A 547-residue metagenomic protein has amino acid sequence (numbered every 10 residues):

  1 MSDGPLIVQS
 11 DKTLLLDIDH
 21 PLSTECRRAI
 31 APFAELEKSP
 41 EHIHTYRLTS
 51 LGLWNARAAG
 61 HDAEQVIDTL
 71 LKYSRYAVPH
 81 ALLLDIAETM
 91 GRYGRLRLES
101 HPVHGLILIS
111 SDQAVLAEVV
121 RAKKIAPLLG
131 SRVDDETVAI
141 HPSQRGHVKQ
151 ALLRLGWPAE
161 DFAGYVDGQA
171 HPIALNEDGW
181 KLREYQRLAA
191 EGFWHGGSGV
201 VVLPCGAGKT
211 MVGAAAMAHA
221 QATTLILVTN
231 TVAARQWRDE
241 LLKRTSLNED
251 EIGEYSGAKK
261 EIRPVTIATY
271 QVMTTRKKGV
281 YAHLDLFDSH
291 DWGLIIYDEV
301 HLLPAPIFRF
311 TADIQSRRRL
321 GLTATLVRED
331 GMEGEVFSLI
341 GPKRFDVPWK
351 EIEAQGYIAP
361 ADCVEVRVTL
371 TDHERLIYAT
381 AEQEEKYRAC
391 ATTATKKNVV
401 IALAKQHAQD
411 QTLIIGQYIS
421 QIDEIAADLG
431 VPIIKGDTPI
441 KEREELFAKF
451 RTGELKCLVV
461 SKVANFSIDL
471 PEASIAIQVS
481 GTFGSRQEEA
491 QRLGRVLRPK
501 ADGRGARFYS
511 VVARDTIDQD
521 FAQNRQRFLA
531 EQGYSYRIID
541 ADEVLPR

Functional and structural regions predicted by a protein language model:
M1-Q169: Extended alpha-helical interface modules used as scaffolds for assembling large macromolecular complexes
G196-M217: Walker A/P-loop
T210-K243, I419: Conserved Walker A/P-loop ATP-binding site and its immediately adjacent core in helicase/helicase-like ATPase domains
R235, E251-E254, K259-K260, L413 (+2 more regions): Conserved helicase ATPase core of P-loop NTP-dependent helicases/translocases
R244-G279: Inter-Walker segment of RecA-like/P-loop motor cores
G293-L294, H301-V364, L529: Post-DEXD/H (motif II) to motif III coupling segment of the RecA-like Helicase ATP-binding lobe
Y378-Q417, D423-E424: Conserved interdomain hinge at the start of the Helicase C-terminal
K435-E531: Conserved RecA-like P-loop NTPase helicase motor core
